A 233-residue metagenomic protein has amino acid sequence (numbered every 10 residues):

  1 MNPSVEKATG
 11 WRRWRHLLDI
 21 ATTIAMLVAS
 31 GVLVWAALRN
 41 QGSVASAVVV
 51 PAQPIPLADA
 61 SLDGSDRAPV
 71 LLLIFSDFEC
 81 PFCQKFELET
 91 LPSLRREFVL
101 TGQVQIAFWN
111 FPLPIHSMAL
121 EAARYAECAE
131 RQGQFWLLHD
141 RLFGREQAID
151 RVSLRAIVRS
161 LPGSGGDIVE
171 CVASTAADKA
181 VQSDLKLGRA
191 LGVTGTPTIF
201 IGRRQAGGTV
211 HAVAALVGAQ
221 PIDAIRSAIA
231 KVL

Functional and structural regions predicted by a protein language model:
M1-A37, A156-L233: C-terminal cap of thioredoxin/glutaredoxin-like
L38-Q53: Ser/Thr/Pro/Gly-rich low-complexity linker/stalk segments immediately outside membranes or between
A47, L120, C128, D167 (+1 more regions): Functionally engaged cysteine thiol sites
Q53-V70, F98: A short beta-strand-turn-helix
A58, T90-P92, K186: Alpha-helical scaffolding within the catalytic cores of extracellular/periplasmic polymer-degrading hydrolases
L62-D63, I149, L216: Short clusters of hydrophobic/aromatic residues that line enzyme substrate/ligand-binding pockets
A68-R159, S164, V232-L233: Structural alpha/beta surface segment adjacent to cysteine/selenocysteine redox centers across thiol/disulfide enzymes
